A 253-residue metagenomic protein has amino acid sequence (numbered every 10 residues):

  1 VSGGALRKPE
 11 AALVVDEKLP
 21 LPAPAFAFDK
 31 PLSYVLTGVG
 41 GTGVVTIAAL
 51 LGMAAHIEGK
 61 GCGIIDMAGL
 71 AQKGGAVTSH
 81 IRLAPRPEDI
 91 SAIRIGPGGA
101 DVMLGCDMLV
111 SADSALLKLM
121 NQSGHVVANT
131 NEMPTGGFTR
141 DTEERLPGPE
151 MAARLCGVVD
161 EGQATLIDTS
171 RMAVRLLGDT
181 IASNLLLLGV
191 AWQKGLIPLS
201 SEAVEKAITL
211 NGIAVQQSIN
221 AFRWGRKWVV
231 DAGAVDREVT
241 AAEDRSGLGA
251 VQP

Functional and structural regions predicted by a protein language model:
V1-T37, T42-P253: Active-site cofactor/cluster-binding pocket
